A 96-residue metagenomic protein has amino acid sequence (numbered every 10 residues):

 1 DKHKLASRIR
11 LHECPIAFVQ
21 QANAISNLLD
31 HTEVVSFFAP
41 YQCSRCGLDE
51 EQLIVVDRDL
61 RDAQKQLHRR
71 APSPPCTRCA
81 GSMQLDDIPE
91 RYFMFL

Functional and structural regions predicted by a protein language model:
D1-V34: Amphipathic alpha-helical interaction surfaces in cytosolic regulatory modules
N23-L96: Cys/His-clustered metal-coordination modules, chiefly Zn-binding fingers
